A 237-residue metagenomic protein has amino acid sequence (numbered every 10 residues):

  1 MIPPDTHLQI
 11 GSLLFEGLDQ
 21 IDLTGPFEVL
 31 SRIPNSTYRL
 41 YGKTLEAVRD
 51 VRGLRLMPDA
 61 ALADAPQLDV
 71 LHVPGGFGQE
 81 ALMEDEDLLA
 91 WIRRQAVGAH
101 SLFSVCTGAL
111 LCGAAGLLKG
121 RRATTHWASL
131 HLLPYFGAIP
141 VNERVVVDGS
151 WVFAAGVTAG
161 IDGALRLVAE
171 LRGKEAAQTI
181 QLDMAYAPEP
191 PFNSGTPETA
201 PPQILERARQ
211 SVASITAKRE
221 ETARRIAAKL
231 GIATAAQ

Functional and structural regions predicted by a protein language model:
M1-L102, L110-A114, L130-L132, P140-N142 (+1 more regions): Extended, subdomain-level signal for the structured scaffold at the beginning of enzyme domains
M83-E86, T124, A155: Residues at secondary-structure transition points
L102-F103, T124, V141, V152: Structural detector of well-ordered beta-strand residues that form the stable sheet scaffold of enzyme domains
L118-V147: A conserved active-site-flanking secondary-structure segment within enzyme catalytic domains
A123, V157, E170-K174: Alpha-helix boundary/capping and short turn/kink residues
N142-V157, I161: Amphipathic alpha-helical segments enriched in hydrophobic/aromatic residues interleaved with Lys/Arg
